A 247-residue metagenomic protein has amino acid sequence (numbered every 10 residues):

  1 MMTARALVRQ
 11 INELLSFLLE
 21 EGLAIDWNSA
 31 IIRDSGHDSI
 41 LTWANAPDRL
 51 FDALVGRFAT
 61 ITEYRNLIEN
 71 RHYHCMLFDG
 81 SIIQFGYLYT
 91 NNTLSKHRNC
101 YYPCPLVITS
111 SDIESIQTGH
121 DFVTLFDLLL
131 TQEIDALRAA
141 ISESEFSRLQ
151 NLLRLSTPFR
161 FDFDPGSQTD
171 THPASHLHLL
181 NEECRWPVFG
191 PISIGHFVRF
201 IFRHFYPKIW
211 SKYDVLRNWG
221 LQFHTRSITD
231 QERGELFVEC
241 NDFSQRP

Functional and structural regions predicted by a protein language model:
M1-F78, I82-I83: N-terminal "first-domain core" detector
H37, H72-H74, H97, H120 (+5 more regions): Histidine (H) residue identity feature
L41-A44, R49, F85-S95, P105: Amphipathic alpha-helical interface segments
N70, G80, L94-K96, S156 (+1 more regions): Short, well-structured alpha-helical interface segments that form or flank functional binding sites
N70-Y73, S81-Y89, S144-L149: Short secondary-structure capping micro-motifs at structural edges
C75, I83-F85, P158-F163, H176 (+1 more regions): Generic structural hydrophobic/aromatic packing signal, biased to beta-strands
T90-I192: An exposed acidic His-Trp-rich patch
C184-P247: Long, compositionally biased interface segments
